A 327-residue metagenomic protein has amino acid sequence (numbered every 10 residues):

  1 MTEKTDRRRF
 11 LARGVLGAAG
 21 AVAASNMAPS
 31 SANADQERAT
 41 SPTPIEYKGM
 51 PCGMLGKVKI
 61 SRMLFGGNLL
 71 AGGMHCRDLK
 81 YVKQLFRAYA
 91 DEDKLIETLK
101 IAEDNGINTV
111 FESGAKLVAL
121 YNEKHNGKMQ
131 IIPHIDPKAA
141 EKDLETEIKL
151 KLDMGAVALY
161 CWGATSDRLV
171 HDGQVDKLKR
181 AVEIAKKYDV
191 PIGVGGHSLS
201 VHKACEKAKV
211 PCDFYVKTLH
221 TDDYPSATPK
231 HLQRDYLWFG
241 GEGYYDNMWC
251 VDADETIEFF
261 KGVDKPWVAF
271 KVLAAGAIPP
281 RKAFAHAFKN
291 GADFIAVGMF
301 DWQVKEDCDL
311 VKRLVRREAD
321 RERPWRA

Functional and structural regions predicted by a protein language model:
M1-A18: N-terminal secretory signal peptides and thylakoid transit peptides that target proteins across membranes
S25-L64: C-terminal segment of N-terminal export signals and the immediately downstream linker at the start of the mature
F65, I192, W267: Conserved, mostly hydrophobic/aromatic
G114-E123, L144, D167-A181, A253-D254 (+1 more regions): Active-site-adjacent beta->alpha loops and helix N-cap segments on the catalytic face of soluble alpha/beta enzymes
N126-G127, M154-V157, A208-Y215, D264-K265 (+1 more regions): Glycine-enriched alpha-helix->loop->beta-strand junction motifs that scaffold or abut catalytic
T165, L219-T221, N290-V304: Glycine-rich phosphate-binding active-site loops on the catalytic face of alpha/beta enzymes
S198-A285: Catalytic alpha/beta core domains of metabolic enzymes, predominantly
Q303-P324: C-terminal helical cap(s) of enzyme catalytic domains, especially alpha/beta-barrels
